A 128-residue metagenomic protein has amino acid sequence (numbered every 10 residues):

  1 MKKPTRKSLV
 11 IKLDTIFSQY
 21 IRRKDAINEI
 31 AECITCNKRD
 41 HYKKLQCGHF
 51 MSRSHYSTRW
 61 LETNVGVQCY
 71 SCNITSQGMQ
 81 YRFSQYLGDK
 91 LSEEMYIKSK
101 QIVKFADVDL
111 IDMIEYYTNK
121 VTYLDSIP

Functional and structural regions predicted by a protein language model:
M1-E32, A106-L110: Short, charged surface segments at domain edges that flank catalytic/cofactor-binding sites
L9, S57, T75: Conserved aromatic-histidine-acidic binding/catalytic patches
E29, Q80, D125-P128: Long, hydrophobic, amphipathic alpha-helical segments used as structural scaffolds
E32-N64: Histidine-centered nuclease catalytic patch
N37, H41, V65-S92: Short Cys/His-centered divalent metal-binding micro-motifs
R53-G66, G88-Q101: Short microdomains enriched in Cys/His and/or Lys/Arg
M95-P128: Short flanking/linker segments adjacent to small metal-binding domains or redox-active Cys/His motifs
